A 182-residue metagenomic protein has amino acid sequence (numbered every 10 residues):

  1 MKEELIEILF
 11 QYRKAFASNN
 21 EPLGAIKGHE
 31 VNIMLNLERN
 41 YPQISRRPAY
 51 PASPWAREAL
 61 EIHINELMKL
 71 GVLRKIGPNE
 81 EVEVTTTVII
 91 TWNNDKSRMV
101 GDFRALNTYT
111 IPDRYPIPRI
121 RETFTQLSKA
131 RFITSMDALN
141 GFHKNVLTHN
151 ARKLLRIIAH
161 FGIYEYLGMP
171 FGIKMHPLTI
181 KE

Functional and structural regions predicted by a protein language model:
M1-Y115, G162: Reverse-transcribing Pol proteins
I33, M99-G101, T134, L155-I157 (+1 more regions): Short beta-strand motif preference
R57-E58, R131, F142, I163-E182: Conserved pre-motif C helix in the palm subdomain of viral-like polymerases
T87, D102, D137, P170-G172: Catalytic palm active-site di-aspartate
N94-N107, R119, T123-K144: Conserved catalytic palm subdomain of right-hand nucleotidyl-transferase polymerases, strongest for RNA-directed enzymes
N107-R114, F142-R152: Cytochrome P450 core scaffold surrounding the K-helix E-X-X-R motif and the conserved "meander" helix-loop region
T123, L155-G162: Short, hydrophobic/aliphatic alpha-helical segments
L154-L155, F171: Glycan-recognition/cleft segments
